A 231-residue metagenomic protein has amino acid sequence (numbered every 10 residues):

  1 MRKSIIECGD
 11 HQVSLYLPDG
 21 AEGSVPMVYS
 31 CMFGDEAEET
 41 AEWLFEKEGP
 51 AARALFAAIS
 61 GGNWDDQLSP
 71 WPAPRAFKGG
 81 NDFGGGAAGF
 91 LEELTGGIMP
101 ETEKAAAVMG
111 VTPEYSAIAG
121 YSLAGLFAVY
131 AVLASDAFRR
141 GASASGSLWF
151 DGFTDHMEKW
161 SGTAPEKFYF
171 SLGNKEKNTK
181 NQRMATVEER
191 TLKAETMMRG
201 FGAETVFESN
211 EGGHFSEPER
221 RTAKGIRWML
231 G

Functional and structural regions predicted by a protein language model:
M1-G20: N-terminal cap/lid segment of alpha/beta-hydrolase-fold proteins
G9, G23-M109: Serine-hydrolase catalytic machinery in alpha/beta-hydrolase-like enzymes
P18-M27, A164: Proline/glycine-enriched tight loop/beta-turn segments at coil->beta junctions that connect or precede beta-strands
Y29-F33, S145, L172: The conserved beta1-alpha1 loop
Y115-G120, A144: Short beta-strand immediately N-terminal to the catalytic nucleophile in serine-hydrolase-like folds
A119-A124, A128: Gly/Ala-rich beta-loop-alpha elbow adjacent to hydrolase catalytic centers
Y130-R140: Conserved hydrolase catalytic core segment
S147-M229: The feature captures the conserved acid-bearing segment of alpha/beta-hydrolase catalytic domains
